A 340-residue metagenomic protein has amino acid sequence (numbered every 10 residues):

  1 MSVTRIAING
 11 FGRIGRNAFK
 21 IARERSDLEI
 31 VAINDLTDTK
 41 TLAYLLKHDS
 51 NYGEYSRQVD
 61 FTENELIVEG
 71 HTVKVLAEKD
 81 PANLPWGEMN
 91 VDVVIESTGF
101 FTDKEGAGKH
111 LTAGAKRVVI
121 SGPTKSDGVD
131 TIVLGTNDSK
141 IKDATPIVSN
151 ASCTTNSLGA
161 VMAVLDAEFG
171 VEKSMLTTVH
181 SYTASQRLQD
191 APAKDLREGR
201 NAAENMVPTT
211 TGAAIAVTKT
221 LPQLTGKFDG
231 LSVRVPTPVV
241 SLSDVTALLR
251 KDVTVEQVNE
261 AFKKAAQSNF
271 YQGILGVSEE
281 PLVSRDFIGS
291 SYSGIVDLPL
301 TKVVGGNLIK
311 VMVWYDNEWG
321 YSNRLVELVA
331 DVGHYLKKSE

Functional and structural regions predicted by a protein language model:
S2-G199, V303, E327, Y335-S339: N-terminal Rossmann-like NAD(P) cofactor-binding subdomain of oxidoreductases, focused on the glycine-rich
V3, G230, L242, T246-E340: C-terminal active-site/capping subdomain that shapes the small-molecule cofactor and substrate pocket of enzyme
R13, N17, I21, Y44 (+7 more regions): Alpha-helical scaffold segments in soluble metabolic enzymes
T98, F169, L221-P222, L249 (+1 more regions): A broad structural signal for alpha-helix termini and local helix breaks/kinks
A144-T145, N201-A203, V240-D244, L308-K310: Short, solvent-exposed beta-strand edge segments and adjacent coil->beta transition regions
A151-S152, M206-P208, Y315: Hydrophobic alpha-helical scaffolding
A167-P238: Acidic, glycine-rich segments within the central catalytic cores of soluble metabolic enzymes that bind/position
